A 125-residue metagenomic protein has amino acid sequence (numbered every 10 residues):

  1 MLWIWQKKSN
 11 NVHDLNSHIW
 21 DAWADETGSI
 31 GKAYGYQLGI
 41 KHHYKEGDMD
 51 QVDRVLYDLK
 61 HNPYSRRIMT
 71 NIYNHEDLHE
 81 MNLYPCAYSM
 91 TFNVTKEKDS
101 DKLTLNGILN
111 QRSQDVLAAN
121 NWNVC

Functional and structural regions predicted by a protein language model:
M1-C125: Terminal, non-catalytic protein-protein interaction segments that mediate quaternary/complex assembly
